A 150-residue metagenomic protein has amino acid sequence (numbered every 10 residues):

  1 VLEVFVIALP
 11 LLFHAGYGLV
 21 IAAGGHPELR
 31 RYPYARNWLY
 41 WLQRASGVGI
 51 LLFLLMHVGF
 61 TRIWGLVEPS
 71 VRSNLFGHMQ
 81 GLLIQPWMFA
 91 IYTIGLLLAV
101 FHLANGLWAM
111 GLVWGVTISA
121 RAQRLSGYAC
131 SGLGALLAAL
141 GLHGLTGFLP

Functional and structural regions predicted by a protein language model:
V1-P150: Membrane-embedded alpha-helical bundles that constitute the cytochrome b-like, heme-associated redox core of multi-pass
